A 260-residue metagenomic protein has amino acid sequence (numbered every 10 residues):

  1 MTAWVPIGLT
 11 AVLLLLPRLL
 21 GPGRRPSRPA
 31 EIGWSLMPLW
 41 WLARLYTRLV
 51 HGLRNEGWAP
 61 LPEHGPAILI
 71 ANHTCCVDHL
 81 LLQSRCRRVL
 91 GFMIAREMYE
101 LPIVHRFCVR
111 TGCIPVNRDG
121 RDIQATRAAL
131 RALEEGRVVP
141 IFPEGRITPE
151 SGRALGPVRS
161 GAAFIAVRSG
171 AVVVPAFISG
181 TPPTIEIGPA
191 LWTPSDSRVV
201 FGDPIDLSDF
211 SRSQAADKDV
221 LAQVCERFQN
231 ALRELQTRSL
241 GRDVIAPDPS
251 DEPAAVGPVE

Functional and structural regions predicted by a protein language model:
M1, I7-W34: Compositionally biased, charge-rich terminal segments
P6-L20, Q124-E260: Non-catalytic C-terminal accessory region of glycerolipid acyltransferases and related lyso-lipid remodeling enzymes
P22-G65: N-terminal signal-anchor transmembrane helix
R25-P26, G33-S35, E63-R121: Catalytic core of membrane glycerolipid acyltransferases/transacylases, capturing the structured, soluble-facing
L42-R44, R110-V116, G145-P149: Short, basic, glycine/proline-bearing loop/turn elements
G52-R54, R121-A125: Glycine-rich, highly charged phosphate/nucleotide-binding loops
N55, F92, C113-P115, V173 (+1 more regions): Conserved beta-strand scaffold positions in the cores of enzyme catalytic domains, especially in NTP/NDP-utilizing
G57, N72, I94-A95, G112 (+2 more regions): A secondary-structure boundary/capping signal
